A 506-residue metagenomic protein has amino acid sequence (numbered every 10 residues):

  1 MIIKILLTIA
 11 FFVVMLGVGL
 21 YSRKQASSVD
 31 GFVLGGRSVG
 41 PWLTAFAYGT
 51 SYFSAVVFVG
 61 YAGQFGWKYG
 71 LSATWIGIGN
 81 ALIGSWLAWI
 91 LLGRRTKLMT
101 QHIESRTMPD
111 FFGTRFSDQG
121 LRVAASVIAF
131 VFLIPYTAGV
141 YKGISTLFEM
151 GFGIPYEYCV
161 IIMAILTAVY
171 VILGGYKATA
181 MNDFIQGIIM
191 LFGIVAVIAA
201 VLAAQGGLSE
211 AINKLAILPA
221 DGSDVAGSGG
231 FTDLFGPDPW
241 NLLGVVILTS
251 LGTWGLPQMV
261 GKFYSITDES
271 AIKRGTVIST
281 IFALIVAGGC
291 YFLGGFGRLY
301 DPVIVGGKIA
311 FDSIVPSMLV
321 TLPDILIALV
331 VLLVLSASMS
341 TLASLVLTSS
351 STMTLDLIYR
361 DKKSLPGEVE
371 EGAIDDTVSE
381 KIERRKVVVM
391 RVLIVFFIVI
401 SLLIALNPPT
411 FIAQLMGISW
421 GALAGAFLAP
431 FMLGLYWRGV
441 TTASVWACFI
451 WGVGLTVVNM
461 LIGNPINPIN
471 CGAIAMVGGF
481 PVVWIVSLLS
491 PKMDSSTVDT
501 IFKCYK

Functional and structural regions predicted by a protein language model:
M1-G60, V171-G174: Membrane-interface "cap" regions at the ends of multi-pass membrane proteins
I2-K4, G63-G79, G139-E157, K177-Q186 (+4 more regions): Transmembrane helix-loop boundary segments of multi-pass membrane transporters
V18-Q25, L133, T137-Y141, E149-I162 (+5 more regions): Hydrophobic alpha-helical segments and their helix-loop junctions in multi-pass secondary transporters
V33-E104, N241-G252, M259-V303, P316-T341: Membrane-interface helix-loop-helix modules in multi-pass membrane proteins
I76-V171, V245-G252, S336-S344: Helix-loop-helix module between adjacent transmembrane segments
L92-L98, A200-A216, V277-I314, K362-G367 (+2 more regions): Extracellular/periplasmic helix-exit of transmembrane alpha-helices
T114-V123, T354-P409: Loop-to-transmembrane helix boundary motifs in multi-pass membrane proteins
K363-V378, N464-K506: Terminal cytosolic tails of multi-pass membrane transporters, especially the segment immediately following the final
